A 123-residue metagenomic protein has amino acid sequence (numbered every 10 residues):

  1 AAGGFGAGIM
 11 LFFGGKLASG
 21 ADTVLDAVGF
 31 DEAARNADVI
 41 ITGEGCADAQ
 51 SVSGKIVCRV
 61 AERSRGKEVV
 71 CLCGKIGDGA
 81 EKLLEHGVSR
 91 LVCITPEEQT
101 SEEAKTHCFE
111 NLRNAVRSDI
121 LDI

Functional and structural regions predicted by a protein language model:
A1-I123: N-terminal loops that bind phosphate or other acidic moieties and the adjacent beta-alpha structural core
